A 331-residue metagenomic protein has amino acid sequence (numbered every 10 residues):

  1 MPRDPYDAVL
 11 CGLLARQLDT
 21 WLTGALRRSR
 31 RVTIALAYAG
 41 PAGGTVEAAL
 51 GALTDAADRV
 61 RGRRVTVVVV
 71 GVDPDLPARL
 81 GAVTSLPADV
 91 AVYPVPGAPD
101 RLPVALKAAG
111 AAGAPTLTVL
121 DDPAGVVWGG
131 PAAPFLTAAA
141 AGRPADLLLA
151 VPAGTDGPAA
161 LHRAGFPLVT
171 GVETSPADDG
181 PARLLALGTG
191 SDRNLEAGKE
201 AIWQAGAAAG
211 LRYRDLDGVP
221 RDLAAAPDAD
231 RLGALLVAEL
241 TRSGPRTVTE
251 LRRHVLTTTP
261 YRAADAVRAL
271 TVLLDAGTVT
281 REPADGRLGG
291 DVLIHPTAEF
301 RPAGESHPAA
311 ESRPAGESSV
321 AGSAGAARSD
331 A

Functional and structural regions predicted by a protein language model:
M1-V60, V248-T249, P260-A276, P283 (+1 more regions): S-adenosyl-L-methionine
G40-T45, P74-L76, D100, P123-W128 (+2 more regions): Short acidic, S/G/P-rich loop/turn micro-motifs used as interaction or catalytic elements
A49-L53, L76-P87, D156-H162: Short, aromatic/basic amphipathic alpha-helical patches
A52-G81: Membrane helical hairpin/interfacial module
P77-G113: S-adenosyl-L-methionine
K107-T116, A124-P283, R287-R301, E305-H307: Class I S-adenosyl-L-methionine
H295-G304, A321-A331: Phospho-regulated, low-complexity intrinsically disordered regions of nuclear gene-regulatory and chromatin-associated
S306-A321: Long, intrinsically disordered low-complexity tandem-repeat segments
